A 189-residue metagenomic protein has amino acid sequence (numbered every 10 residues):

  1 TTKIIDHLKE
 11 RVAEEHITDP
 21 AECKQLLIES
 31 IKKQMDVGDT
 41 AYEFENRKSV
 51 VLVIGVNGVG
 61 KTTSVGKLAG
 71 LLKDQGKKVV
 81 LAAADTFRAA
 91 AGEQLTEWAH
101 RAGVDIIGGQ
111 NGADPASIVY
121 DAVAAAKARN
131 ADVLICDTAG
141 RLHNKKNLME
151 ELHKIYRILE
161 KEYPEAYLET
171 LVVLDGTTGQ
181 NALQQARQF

Functional and structural regions predicted by a protein language model:
T1-A84, A91-K127, A131-C136: Primarily NTPase-proximal linker/entry elements flanking Walker-type ATP/GTP-binding cores
D85-T86, G176: Residue-level signal for short, function-critical loop segments
Q94, D114-R129, H143-F189: Conserved catalytic-core segment of NTP-binding enzymes
I135-D137, V173-L174: Structural recognition of the conserved hydrophobic beta-strand(s) that form the central parallel beta-sheet of P-loop
A139-R141: Short glycine-rich anion-binding loops that position phosphate/pyrophosphate groups of nucleotides and phosphorylated
